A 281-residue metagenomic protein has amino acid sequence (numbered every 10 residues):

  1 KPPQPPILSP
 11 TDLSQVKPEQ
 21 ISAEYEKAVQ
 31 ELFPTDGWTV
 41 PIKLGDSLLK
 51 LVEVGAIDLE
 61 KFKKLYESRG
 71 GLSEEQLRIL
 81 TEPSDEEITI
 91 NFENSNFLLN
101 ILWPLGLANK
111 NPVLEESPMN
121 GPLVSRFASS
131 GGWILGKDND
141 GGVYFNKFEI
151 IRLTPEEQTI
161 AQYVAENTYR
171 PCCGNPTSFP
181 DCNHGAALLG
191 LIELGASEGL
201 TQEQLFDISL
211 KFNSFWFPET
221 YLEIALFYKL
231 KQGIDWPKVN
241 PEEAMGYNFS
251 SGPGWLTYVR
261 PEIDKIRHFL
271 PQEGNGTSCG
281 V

Functional and structural regions predicted by a protein language model:
K1-A23: N-terminal, intrinsically disordered, polar/charged segments of Gram-positive cell-envelope systems that serve as
I21-A186, T201-E203: Acidic/His-rich structured neighborhood in mature extracellular/periplasmic domains
R170-P171, P180, A186-L189, E193-V281: A cross-kingdom marker for long, charged
